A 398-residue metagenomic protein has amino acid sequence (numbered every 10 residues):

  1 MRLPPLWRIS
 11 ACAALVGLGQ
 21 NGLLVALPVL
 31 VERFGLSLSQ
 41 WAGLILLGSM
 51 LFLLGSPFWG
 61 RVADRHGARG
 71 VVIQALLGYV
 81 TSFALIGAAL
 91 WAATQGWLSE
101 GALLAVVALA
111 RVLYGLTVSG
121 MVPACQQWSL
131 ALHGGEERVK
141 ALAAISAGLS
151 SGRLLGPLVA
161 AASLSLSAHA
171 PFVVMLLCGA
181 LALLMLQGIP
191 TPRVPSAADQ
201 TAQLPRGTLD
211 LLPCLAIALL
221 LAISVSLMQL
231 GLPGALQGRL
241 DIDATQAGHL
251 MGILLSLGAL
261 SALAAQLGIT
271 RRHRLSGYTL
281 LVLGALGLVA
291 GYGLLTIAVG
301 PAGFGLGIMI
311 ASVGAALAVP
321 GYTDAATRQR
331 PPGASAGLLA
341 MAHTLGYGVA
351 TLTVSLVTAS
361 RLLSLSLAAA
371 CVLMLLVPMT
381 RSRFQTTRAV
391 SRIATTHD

Functional and structural regions predicted by a protein language model:
V25-Q40, L230-H249: Short amphipathic helix-loop junctions that connect adjacent transmembrane helices in Major Facilitator Superfamily/SLC
M50-L54, L250-H273: Transmembrane alpha-helices of Major Facilitator/SLC transporters
G55-A68, A264-G277, T358: Helix-to-loop junctions at the C-terminal end of transmembrane segments in multipass secondary transporters
L77-E100, G287-V299: C-terminal ends and interior cores of transmembrane alpha-helices in multi-pass membrane transporters/permeases
A110-L149: Cytoplasmic helix-loop-helix junction between adjacent transmembrane helices in 12-TM secondary transporters
G120-H133, A316-R330: Intracellular juxtamembrane helix-capping segments at the cytosolic ends of symmetry-related transmembrane helices
G277-P320: C-terminal transmembrane helical hairpin of 12-TM major facilitator-type secondary transporters
R330-S360: A late C-terminal transmembrane helix in Major Facilitator Superfamily
